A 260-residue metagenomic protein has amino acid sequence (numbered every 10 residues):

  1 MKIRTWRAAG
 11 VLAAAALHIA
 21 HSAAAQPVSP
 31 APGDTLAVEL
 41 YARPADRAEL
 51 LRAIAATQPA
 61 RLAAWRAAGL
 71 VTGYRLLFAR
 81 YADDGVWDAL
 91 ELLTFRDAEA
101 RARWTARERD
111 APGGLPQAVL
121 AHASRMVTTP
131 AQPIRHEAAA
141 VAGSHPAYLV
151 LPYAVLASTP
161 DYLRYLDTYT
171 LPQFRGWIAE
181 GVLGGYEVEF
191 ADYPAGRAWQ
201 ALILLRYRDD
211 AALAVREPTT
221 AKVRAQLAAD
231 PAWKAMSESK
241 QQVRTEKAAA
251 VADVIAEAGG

Functional and structural regions predicted by a protein language model:
M1-G10: Bacterial N-terminal signal peptides that target proteins for export
K2-I3, H18, L62, F174: Exposed boundary/loop context
A9-A20: Bacterial N-terminal signal peptides
A25-D110, Q117-A229, K234-G260: Short S/T/G/P-rich N-terminal loop/turn motif that feeds into the first structured element of a domain
